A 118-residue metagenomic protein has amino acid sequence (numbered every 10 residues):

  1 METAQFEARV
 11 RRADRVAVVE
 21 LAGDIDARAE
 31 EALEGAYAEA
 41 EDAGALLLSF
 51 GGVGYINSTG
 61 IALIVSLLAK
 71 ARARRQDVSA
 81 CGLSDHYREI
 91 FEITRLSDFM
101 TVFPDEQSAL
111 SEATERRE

Functional and structural regions predicted by a protein language model:
M1-Q5, E115-E118: Short, low-complexity, intrinsically disordered N-terminal peptides in bacterial proteins
E2-G35, F50-G52: STAS-typified acidic loop motif
R9-R11, C81, F103: General small-molecule cofactor/ligand-binding pocket signal
R11-D14, I90, S97, E118: Small/flexible residues
A13-R15, D85, Q107: Residues that form or immediately flank small-molecule/cofactor binding pockets and catalytic motifs
A27-M100: Amphipathic alpha-helical interaction surfaces in cytosolic regulatory modules
V102-E118: A charged, well-structured terminal subsegment
